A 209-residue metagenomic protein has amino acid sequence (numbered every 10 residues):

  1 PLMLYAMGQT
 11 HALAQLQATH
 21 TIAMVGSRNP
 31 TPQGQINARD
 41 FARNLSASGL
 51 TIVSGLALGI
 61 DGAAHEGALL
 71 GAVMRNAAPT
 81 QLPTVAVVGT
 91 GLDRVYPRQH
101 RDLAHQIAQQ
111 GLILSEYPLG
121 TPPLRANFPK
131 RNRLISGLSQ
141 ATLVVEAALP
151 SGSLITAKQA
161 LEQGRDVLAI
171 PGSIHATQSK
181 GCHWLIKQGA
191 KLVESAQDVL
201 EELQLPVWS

Functional and structural regions predicted by a protein language model:
P1-S209: Glycine-biased, small-residue-rich flexible motifs in mid-sequence functional cores and linkers
